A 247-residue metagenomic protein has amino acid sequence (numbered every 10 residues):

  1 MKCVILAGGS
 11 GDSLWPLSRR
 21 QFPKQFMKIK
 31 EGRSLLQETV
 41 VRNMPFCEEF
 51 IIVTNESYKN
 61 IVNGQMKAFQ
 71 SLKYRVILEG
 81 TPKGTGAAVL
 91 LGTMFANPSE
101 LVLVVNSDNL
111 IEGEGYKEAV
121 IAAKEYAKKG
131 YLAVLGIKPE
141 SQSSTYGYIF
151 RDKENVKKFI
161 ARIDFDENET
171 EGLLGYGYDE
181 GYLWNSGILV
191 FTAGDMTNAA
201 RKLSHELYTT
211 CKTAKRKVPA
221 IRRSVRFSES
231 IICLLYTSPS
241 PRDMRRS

Functional and structural regions predicted by a protein language model:
M1-I5, P16, R20, K28-V104 (+1 more regions): Conserved N-terminal catalytic core of the sugar/cofactor nucleotidyltransferase
G8-L14, T237: Conserved adenylation A10 loop of the ANL superfamily
S71-K153, V190, T197-N198, K202-L203: Conserved beta-loop-beta/alpha segment of the NTase-like Rossmann-fold superfamily that binds/positions NTPs
R151-D179: A short, charged helix-loop
T170, M196-T197: A generic structural signal for short hydrophobic patches within well-formed alpha-helices
Y182-V190: A conserved mid-domain beta-alpha-beta active-site/ligand-binding segment of alpha/beta enzyme cores
W184-N185, T197-L235: Accessory alpha-helical/coil subdomains and C-terminal extensions that flank or cap enzyme catalytic cores
C233-S247: Single conserved hydrophobic/aromatic residue that forms the stacking wall/gate of nucleotide- or nucleobase-binding
